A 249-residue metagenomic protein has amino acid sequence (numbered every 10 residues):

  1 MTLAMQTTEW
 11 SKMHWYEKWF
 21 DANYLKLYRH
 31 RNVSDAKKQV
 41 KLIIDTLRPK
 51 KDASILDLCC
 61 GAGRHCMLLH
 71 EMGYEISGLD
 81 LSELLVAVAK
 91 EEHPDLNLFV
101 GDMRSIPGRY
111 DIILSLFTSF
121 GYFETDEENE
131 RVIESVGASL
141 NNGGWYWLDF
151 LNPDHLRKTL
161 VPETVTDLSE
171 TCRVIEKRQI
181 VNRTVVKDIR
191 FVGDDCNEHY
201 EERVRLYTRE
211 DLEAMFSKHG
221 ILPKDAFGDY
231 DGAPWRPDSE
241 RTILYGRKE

Functional and structural regions predicted by a protein language model:
T2-K50: Conserved class I S-adenosyl-L-methionine
R48-K50, P107, E124, N141: Short conserved AdoMet
L56, G63-S105: Class I SAM-dependent methyltransferase SAM/SAH-binding core
R104-I113: A short acidic, Gly/Pro-enriched loop at the edge of an enzyme's catalytic core that lines a small-molecule cofactor
I112-E127: A short SAM/SAH-binding and catalytic strip from SAM-dependent methyltransferases
E130-N142: A short glycine-rich, Lys/Arg-flanked "PGG" loop and its adjoining helix->strand segment in the class I
W147-M215: SAM-dependent methyltransferase
D211-E249: C-terminal lobe and adjacent flexible extensions of AdoMet/dcAdoMet transferase-like proteins
